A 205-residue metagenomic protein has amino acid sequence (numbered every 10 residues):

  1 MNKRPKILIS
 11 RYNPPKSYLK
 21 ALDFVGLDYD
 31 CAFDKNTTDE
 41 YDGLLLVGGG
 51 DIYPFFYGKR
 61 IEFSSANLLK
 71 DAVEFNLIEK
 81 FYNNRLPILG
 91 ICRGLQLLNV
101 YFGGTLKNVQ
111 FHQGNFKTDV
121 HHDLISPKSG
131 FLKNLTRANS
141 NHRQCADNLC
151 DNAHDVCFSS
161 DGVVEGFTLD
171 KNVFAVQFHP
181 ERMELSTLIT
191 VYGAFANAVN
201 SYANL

Functional and structural regions predicted by a protein language model:
M1-R93, N99-K107, H112-L135, D147-H154 (+2 more regions): N-terminal beta1-alpha1 cap of cysteine-dependent amidohydrolase-like domains
S140-C145: DNA-recognition element of transcription regulators
N152, L169-V173: Beta-strand-turn-beta hairpins that frame and shape the catalytic cleft of phosphate-ester-processing enzymes
E165-F167: Short acidic loop-to-beta-strand element that houses the catalytic metal-binding Asp/Glu of nuclease active sites
